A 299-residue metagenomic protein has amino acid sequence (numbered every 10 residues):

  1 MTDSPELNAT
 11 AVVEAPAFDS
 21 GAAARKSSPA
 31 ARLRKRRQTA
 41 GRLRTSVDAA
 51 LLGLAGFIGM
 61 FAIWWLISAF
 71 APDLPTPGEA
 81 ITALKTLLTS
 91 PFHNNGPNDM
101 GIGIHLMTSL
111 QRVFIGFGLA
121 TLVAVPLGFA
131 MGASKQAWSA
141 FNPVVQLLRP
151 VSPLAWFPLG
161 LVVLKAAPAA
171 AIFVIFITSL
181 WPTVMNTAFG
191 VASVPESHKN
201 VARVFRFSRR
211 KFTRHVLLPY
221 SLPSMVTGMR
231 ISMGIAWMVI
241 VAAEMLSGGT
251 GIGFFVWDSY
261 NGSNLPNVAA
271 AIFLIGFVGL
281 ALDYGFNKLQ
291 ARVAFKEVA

Functional and structural regions predicted by a protein language model:
M1-G56, Y284-A299: Transmembrane alpha-helical segments of polytopic membrane transport and secretion proteins
R42, I67-G118: Periplasmic/extracellular loop-to-transmembrane helix junction in inner-membrane transport proteins
I81, D99, G103, M107 (+9 more regions): Alpha-helical membrane-protein architecture signal
I115-V145: Transmembrane-helix boundary motif in ABC transporter permease subunits
Q146-P182, F189-G190: Generic hydrophobic transmembrane alpha-helix motif, especially the helices
V162, G190-V191, M238-I275, A294-A299: Glycine-rich helix-loop "coupling/hinge" segments at transmembrane-helix boundaries in multipass transporters
F173, I177, R210-A243, A270 (+3 more regions): Transmembrane alpha-helices
P182-I231, V256: Short cytoplasmic-facing helical segments at TM-TM junctions of multi-pass membrane proteins
